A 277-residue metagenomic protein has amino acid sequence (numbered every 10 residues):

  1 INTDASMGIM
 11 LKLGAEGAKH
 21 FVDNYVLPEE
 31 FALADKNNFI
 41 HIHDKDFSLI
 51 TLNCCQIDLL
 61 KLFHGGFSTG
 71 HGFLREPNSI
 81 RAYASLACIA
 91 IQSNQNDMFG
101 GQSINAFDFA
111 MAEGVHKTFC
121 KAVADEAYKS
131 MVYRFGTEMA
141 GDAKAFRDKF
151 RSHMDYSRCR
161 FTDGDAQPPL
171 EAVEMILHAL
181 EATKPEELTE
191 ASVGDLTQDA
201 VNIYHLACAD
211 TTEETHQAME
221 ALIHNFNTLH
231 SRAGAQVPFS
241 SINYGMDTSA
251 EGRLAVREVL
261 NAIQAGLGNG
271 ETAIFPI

Functional and structural regions predicted by a protein language model:
I1-I277: Catalytic alpha/beta active-site cores
